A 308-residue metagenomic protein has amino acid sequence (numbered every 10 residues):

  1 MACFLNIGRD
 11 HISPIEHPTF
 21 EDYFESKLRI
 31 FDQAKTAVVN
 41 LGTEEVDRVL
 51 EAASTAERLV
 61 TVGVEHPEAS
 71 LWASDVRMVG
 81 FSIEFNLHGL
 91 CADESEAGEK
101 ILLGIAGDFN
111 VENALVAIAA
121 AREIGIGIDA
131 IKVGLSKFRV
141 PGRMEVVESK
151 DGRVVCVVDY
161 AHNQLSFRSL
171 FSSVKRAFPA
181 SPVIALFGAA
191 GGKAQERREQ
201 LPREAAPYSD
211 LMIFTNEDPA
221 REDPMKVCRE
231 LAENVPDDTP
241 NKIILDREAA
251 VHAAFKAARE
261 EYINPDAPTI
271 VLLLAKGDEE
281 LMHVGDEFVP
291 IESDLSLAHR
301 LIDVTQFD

Functional and structural regions predicted by a protein language model:
M1-A52: Flexible active-site lid/hinge loop adjacent to a nucleotide/diphosphate and Mg2+-phosphate binding pocket
M1-P14, R48-K100, V133, V140-K150: Extended acidic/charged loop-beta regions that coordinate divalent cations and stabilize anionic phosphate/carboxylate
M1-R9, E99-R139: A conserved, hydrophobic alpha-helical segment in the catalytic core of large ATP/adenylate-utilizing enzymes
L5, Y23, V38, A73 (+5 more regions): Residue-level signal for inorganic ion chemistry
P18-D22, P67, F138-V140, Q195: Short gly/ser/thr-rich secondary-structure transition/capping motifs
N40, C91-D93, G104: Transmembrane helix-bundle segments that form internal channels/tunnels in multi-pass membrane proteins, characterized
L41-E45, V64-E65, D278: Short, polar loop motifs at secondary-structure junctions
R58, V116-G142, V146-D308: ATP-dependent carboxylate-amine ligase
